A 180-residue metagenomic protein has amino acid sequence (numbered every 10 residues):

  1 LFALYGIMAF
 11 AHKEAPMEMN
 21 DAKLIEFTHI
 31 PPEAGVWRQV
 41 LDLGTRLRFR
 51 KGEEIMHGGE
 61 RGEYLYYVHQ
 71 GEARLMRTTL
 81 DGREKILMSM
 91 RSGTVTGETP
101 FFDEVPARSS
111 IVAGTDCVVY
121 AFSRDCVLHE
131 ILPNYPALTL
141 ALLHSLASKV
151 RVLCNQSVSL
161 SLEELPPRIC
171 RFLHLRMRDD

Functional and structural regions predicted by a protein language model:
F2-Y5, F10: Aromatic (phenylalanine/tyrosine) cluster motif
A9-K51, V95, P100-F102: Cyclic nucleotide-binding regulatory module and flanking cytosolic helices
V36-W37, M88-H144, R151: Cyclic-nucleotide recognition modules
R50-K51, H69-Q70, R91, T115: A cytosolic small-molecule/anion-sensing beta-strand core signal
I55-E60: Short phosphate-coordinating micro-motif centered on Lys-Gly-acidic
E63-M76, S92-G93: Glycine- and acidic-residue-biased ligand/ion/polar-headgroup-sensing regions
L80-L87: Short alpha-helix-to-loop micro-motif enriched in aromatics/charged/Gly
G114, P133-D180: Polybasic "coupling" helices that flank or enter modular domains
